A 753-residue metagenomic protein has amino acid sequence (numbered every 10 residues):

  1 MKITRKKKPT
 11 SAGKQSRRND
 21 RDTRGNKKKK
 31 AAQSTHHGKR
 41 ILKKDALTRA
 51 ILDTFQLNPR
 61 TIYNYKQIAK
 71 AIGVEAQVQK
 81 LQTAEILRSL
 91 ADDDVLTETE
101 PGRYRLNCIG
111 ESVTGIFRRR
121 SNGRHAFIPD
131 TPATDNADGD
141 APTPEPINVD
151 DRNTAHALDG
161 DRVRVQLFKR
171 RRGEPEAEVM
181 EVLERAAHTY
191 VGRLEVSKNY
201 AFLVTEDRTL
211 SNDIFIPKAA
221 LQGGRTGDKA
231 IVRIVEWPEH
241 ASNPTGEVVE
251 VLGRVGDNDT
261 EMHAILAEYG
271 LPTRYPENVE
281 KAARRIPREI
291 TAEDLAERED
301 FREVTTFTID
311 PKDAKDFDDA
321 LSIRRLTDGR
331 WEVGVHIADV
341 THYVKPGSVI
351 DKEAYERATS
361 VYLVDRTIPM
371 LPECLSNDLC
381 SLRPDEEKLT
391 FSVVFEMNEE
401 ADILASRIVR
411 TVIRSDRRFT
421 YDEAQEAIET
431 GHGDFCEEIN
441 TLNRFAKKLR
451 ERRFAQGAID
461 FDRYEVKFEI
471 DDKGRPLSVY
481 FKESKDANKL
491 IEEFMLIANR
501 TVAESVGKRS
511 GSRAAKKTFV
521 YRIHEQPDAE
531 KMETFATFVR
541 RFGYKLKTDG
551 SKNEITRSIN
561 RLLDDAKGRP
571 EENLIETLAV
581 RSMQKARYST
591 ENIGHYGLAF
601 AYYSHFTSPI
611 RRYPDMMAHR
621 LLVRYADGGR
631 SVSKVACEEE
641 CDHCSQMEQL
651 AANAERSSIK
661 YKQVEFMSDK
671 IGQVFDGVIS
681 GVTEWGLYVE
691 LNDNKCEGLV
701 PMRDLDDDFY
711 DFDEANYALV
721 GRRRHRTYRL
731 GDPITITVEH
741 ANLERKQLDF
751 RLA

Functional and structural regions predicted by a protein language model:
K2-G334, T341-E386, F419, E423 (+3 more regions): Charge-lined substrate channels and their catalytic hotspots, especially those that engage the 3′ end of RNA
K70, I231, W237-P238, R254 (+6 more regions): Electropositive polyanion-binding surfaces
R703, D707-Y710, R723: Classical nucleotidyltransferase
F712-E714: Extended, solvent-exposed segments with strong compositional bias
